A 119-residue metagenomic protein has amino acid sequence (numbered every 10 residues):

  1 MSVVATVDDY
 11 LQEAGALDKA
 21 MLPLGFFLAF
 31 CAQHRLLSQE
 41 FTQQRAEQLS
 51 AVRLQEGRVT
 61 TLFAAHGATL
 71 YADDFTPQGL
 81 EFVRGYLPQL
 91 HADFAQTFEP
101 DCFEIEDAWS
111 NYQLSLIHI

Functional and structural regions predicted by a protein language model:
M1-G57: N-terminal low-complexity, intrinsically disordered segments
E56-A108: Polybasic, proline/glycine-rich intrinsically disordered low-complexity segments
I117-I119: Conserved small/polar residues in nucleotide/adenosyl-binding loops
